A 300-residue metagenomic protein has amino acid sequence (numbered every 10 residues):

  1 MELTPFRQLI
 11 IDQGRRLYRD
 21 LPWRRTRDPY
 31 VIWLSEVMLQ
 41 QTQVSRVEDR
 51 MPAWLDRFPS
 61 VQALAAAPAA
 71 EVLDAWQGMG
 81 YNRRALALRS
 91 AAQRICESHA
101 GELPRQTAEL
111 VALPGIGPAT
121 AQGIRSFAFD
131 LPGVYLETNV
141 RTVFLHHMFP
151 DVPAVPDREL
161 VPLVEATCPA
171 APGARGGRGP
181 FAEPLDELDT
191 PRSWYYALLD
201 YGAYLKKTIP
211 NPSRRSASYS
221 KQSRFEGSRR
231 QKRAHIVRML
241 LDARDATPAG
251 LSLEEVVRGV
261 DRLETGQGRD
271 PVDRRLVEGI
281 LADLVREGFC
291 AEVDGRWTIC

Functional and structural regions predicted by a protein language model:
E2-L9, Q13-R233, D242-G268, R274: Catalytic cores of DNA base-excision repair glycosylases
I124, I280-D283, T298-C300: Residues in the recognition helix of alpha-helical DNA-binding motifs
Q267-V285: Short amphipathic alpha-helical interaction segments
V285-W297: A short, conserved structural fragment
